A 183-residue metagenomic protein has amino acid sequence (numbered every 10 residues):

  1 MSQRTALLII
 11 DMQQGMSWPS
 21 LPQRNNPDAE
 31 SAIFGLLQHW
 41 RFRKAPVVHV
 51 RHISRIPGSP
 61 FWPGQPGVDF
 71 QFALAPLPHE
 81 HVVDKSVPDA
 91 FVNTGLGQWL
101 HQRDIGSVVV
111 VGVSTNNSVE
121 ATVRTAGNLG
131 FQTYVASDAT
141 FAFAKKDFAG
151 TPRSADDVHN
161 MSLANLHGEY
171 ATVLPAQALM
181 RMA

Functional and structural regions predicted by a protein language model:
S2-A6, F34-Q38, F42-R43, R55 (+1 more regions): Active-site-adjacent betaalpha module
L7-M12: N-terminal nucleotide-binding beta1-loop-alpha1 segment
G15-P19: Short acidic, Gly/Ser-rich segments with clustered Asp/Glu that frequently serve as metal-coordination loops in enzyme
L21-H49: A short alpha/beta connector and helix-capping loop motif
H49-R55: Conserved non-catalytic scaffold segment of RNase H-like nuclease domains
